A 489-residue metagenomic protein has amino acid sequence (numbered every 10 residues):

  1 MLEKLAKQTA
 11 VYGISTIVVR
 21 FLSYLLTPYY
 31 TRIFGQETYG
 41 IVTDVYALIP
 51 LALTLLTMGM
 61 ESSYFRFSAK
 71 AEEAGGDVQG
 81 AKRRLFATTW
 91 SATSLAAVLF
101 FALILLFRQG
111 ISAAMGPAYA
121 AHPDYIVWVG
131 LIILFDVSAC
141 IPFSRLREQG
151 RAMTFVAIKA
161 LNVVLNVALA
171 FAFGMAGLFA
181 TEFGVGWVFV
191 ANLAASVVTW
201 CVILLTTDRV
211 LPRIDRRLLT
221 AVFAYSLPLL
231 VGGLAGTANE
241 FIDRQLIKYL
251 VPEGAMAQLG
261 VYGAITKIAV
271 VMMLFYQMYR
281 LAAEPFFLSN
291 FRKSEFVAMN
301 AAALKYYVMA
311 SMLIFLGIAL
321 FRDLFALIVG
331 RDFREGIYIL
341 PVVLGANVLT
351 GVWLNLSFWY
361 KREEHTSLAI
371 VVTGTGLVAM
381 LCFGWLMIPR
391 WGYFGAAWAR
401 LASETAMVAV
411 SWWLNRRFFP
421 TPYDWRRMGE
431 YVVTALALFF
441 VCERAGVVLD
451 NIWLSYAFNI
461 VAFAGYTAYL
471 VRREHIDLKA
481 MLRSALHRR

Functional and structural regions predicted by a protein language model:
M1-L5, T181, V185-V188, C201-E240 (+4 more regions): Interhelical loop/hinge segments that connect adjacent transmembrane helices in multipass membrane
M1-Y24, G80-R83, A87-T88, R216-G232 (+2 more regions): N-terminal membrane topogenesis motif
K4-F65, A97-R108, W128, I132 (+3 more regions): Signature of the first transmembrane helix
K7-V19, V45, T57-Q109, D124-V127 (+2 more regions): Membrane-water interface segments that mark the loop-to-transmembrane alpha-helix transition
Q8-S23, N162, N166, V188-I203 (+4 more regions): Transmembrane helical elements of multi-pass membrane transporters/channels
A69-W90, V261-G374: Specific pore-lining/lateral-gate transmembrane helices of multi-pass inner-membrane transport and insertion machines
V127, V156-D208, G232, T266 (+3 more regions): Hydrophobic alpha-helical transmembrane segments
E443-R489: Membrane-proximal transmembrane or re-entrant/amphipathic helices at the cytosolic face
